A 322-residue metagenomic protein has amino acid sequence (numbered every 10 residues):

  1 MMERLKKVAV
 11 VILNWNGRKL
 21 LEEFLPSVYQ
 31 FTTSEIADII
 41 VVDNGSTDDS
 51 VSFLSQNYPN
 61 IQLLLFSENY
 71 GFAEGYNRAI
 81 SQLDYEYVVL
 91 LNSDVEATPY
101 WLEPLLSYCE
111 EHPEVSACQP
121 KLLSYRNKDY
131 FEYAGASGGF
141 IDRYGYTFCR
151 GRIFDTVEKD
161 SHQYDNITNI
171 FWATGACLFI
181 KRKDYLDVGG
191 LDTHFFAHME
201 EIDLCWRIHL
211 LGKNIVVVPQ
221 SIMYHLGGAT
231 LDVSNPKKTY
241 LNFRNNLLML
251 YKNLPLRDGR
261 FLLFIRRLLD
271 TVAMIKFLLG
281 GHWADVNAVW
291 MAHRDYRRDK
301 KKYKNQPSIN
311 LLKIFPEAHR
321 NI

Functional and structural regions predicted by a protein language model:
S27, D43-S52, E68: A conserved acidic beta->alpha catalytic loop
S27-I36: Short, acidic, metal-binding catalytic loop of nucleotide-sugar glycosyltransferases
L65-L83, S93-V95, P104: Glycine-rich, basic loop-to-helix element that forms the pyrophosphate-binding segment of sugar-nucleotide handling
V88: Short aromatic/hydrophobic "clamp" motif used to bind/position activated sugar donors
E96-Y146: Conserved donor NDP-sugar-binding/catalytic core segment of glycosyltransferases
R143-C149, F154-F179, I202-L204, L231: A recurrent flexible, glycine/aromatic-enriched loop bordering the glycosyltransferase active site that acts as
D165-I222: A short, conserved alpha-helix in the catalytic core of glycosyltransferases
D258-I322: Non-catalytic, C-terminal membrane-associated alpha-helical segments of glycosyltransferases
